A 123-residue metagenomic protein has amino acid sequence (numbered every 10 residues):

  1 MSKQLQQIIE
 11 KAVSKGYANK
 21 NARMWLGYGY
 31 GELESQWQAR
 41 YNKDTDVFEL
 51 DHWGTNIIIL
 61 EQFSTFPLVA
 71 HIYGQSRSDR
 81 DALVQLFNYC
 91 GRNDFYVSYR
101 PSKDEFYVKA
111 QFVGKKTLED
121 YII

Functional and structural regions predicted by a protein language model:
M1-I123: Terminal leader/tail segments of proteins
